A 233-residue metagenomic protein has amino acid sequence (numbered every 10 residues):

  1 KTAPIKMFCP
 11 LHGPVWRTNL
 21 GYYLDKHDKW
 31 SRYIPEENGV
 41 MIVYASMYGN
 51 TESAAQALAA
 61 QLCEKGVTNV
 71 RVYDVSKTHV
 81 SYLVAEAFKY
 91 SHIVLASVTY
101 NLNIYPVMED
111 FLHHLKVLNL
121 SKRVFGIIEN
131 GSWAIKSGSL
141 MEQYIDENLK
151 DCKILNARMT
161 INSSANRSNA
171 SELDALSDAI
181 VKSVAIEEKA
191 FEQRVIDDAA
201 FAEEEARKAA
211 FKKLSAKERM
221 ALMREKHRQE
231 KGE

Functional and structural regions predicted by a protein language model:
K1-E36: Divalent-metal (often Zn2+) His-rich catalytic cores of metallo-beta-lactamase-fold enzymes
K1-F8, G13-V15, A57-Y73, L83-E233: FMN-binding flavodoxin-like domain, especially the glycine-rich phosphate-binding loop
R17, G49, H79, A134: Flexible, glycine-rich phosphate/dinucleotide-binding loops and adjacent beta-alpha linkers at cofactor/substrate
L20-G21, S53, G138: A short acidic (Asp/Glu
D25, V72-T78: Short gly/ser/thr-rich secondary-structure transition/capping motifs
G39-V43, G126: Conserved beta-strand elements of the Class I
V43-K65: Short, charged N-terminal beta->alpha structural module
Y44-M47, V75, E129-N130: Cofactor-binding loop segments of dinucleotide-utilizing enzymes, especially the Rossmann-like FAD- and NAD(P)+-binding
